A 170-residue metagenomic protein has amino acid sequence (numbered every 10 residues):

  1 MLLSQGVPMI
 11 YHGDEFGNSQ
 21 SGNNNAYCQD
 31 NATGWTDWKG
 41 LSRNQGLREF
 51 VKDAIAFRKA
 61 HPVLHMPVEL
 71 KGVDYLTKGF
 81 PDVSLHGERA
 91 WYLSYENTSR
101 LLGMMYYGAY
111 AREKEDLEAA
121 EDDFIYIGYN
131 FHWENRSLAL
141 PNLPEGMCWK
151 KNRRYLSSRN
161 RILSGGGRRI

Functional and structural regions predicted by a protein language model:
L2-I170: Carbohydrate-interacting/catalytic domains
